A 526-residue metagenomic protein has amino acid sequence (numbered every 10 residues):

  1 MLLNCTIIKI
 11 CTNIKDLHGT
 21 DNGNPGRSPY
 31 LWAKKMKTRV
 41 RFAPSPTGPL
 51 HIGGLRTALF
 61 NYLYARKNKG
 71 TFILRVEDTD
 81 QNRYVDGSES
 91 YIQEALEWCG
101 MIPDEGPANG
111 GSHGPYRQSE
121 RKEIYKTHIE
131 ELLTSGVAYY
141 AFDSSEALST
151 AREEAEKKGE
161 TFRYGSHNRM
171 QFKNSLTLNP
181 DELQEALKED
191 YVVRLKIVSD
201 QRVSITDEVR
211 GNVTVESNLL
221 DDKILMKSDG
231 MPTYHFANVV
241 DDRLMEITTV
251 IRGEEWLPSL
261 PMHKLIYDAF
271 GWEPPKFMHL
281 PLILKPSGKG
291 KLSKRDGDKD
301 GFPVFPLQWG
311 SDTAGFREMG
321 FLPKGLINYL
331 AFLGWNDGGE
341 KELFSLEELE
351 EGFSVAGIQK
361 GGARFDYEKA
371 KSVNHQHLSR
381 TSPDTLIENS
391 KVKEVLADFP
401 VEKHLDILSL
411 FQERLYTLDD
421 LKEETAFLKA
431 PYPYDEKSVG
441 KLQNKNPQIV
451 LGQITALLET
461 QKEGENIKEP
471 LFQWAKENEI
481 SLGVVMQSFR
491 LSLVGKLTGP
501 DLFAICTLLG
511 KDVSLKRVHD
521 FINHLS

Functional and structural regions predicted by a protein language model:
W32-E160, P258-A269, G325: N-terminal Rossmann-like or analogous alpha/beta NTP/dinucleotide-binding catalytic cores that position adenine
P115-S119, F142, M226-K227, M245-W256 (+5 more regions): Conserved phosphate-binding loops in nucleotide/dinucleotide-binding enzymes
T134, Y139-Y140, S144-K294, K299 (+3 more regions): Active-site cores that bind ATP or allylic diphosphates and position pyrophosphate for catalysis
P383-N478: Small-residue-rich helix-loop
L458, K462-L525: Charged substrate- and nucleic-acid-binding regions of tRNA-handling and nucleotidyl-transfer enzymes, centered on
